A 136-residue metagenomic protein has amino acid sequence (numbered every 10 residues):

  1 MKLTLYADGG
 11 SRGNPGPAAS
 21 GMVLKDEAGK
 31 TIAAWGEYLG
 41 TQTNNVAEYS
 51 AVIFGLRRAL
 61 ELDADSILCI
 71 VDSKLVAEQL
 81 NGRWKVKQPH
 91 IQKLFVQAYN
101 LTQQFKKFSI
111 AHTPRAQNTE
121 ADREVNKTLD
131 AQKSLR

Functional and structural regions predicted by a protein language model:
M1-V46, R57-E61, D65: RNase H-like nuclease fold core
G10-N14, I53-L135: RNase H catalytic domain
T41-V46, S50, V86-P89: Residues at secondary-structure transition points
